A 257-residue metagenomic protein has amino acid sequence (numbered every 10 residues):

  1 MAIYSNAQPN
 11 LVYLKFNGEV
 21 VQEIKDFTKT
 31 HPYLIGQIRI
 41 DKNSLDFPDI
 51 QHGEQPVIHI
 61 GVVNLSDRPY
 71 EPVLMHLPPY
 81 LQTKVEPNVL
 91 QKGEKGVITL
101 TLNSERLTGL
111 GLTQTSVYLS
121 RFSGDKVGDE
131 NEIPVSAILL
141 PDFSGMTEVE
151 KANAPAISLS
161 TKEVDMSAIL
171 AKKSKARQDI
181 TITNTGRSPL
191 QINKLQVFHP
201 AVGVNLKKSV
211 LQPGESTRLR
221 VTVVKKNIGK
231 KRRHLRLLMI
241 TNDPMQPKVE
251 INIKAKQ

Functional and structural regions predicted by a protein language model:
A2, L11-Y13, H52-H59, E105-Y118 (+3 more regions): Short, solvent-exposed loop/turn segments enriched in Ser/Thr/Gly
A2-Q8, N103, S120-G124, V224 (+1 more regions): Beta-strand-rich extracellular modules
N6-V57, S123-T181, T185-G186, D243-Q257: Long, low-complexity ectodomains and other extracytoplasmic segments of secretory-pathway proteins
P32-L34, R39-H76, Q82-K84, N88-K92: Solenoidal tandem-repeat scaffolds enriched in leucines and small polar residues
P48, V85-L90, E105, S167 (+2 more regions): Beta-strand-rich interaction surfaces with strong enrichment in secreted/lumenal proteins
D67-K95, R187-S216: Surface-exposed binding patches on compact interaction domains or structured appendages
I98-R106, L219-N227: Short, hydrophobic beta-strand segments
